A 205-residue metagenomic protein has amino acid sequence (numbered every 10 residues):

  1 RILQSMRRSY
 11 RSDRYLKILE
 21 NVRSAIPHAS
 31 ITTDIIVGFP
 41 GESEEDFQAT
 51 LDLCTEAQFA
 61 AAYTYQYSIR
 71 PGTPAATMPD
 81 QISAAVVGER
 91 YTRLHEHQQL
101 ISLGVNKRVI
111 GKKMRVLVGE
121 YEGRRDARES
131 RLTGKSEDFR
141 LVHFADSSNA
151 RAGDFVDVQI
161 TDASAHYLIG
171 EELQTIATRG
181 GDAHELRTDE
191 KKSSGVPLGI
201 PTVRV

Functional and structural regions predicted by a protein language model:
R1-A61, Y67-V86: Conserved non-cysteine loop/helix-boundary elements of the Radical SAM core domain that shape
T77-V205: Terminal RNA-binding accessory module
